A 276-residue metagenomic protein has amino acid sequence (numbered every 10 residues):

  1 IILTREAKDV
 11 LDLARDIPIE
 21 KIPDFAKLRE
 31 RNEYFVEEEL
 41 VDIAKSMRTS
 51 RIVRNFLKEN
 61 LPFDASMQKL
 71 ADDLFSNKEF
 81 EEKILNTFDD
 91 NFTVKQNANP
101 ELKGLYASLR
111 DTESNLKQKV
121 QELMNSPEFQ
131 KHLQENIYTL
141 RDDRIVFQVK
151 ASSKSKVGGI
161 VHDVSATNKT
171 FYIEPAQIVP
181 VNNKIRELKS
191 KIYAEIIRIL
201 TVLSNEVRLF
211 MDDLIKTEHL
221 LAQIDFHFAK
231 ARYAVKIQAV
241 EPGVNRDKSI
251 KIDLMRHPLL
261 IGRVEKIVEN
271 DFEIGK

Functional and structural regions predicted by a protein language model:
I1-E101, L105, F210-D213, T217-Q223 (+1 more regions): Conserved amphipathic alpha-helical "coupling/scaffold" segments that transmit conformational changes between domains
N32-V36, K58-F63, V120-N136, A229-V240 (+1 more regions): Active-site phosphate-binding and catalytic loops of NTP-dependent enzymes
F75-T93, P180-T201: Extended, charged coiled-coil "arm/hinge" scaffolds of SMC/Rad50-like chromosome-maintenance ATPases and other large
G104-S153: Extended, Lys/Arg-enriched charged tracts that mediate electrostatic binding to polyanionic substrates
R141-Y172, N182, N245-E269: SMC-family hinge/dimerization module
F147, D212, K216-K276: Conserved NTPase motor "head" modules and their coupling/switch loops across ABC/AAA+ ATPases, GTPases, and GHKL ATPases
K189-Q223: Non-transmembrane, heptad-repeat alpha-helical coiled-coil rod segments that act as dimerization/spacing scaffolds
